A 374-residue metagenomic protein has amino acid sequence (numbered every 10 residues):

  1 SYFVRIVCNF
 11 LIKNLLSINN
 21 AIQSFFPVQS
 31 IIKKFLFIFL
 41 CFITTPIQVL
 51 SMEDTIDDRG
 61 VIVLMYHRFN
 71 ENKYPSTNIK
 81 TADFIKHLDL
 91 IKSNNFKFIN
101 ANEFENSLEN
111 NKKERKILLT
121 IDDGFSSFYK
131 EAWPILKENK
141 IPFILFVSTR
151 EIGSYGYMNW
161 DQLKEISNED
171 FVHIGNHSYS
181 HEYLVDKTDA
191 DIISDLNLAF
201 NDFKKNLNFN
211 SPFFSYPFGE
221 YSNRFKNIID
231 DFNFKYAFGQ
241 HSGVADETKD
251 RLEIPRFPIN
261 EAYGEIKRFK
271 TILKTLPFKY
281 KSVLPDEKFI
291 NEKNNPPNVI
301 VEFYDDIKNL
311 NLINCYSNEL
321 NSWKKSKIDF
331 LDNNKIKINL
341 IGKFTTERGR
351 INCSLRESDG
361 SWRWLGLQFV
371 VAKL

Functional and structural regions predicted by a protein language model:
S1-R115, K130, P134-D161, I259-L374: Terminal accessory/targeting
E53-T55, G243-D246: A general structural signal for short secondary-structure junctions and capping/turn motifs
R59-N78, N94, S107-I117, S126-F225 (+2 more regions): Metal-dependent polysaccharide deacetylase catalytic core of the NodB/CE4 family, i.e., the active-site-bearing domain
F218, H241, K373: Active-site proximal loops enriched in glycine and acidic residues that flank catalytic Cys/His/Asp and coordinate
F234-G243: Acidic, His- and aromatic-enriched active-site or binding-groove loops in soluble protein domains that engage sugars
G243, K249-E253, A262-E265: Short histidine
